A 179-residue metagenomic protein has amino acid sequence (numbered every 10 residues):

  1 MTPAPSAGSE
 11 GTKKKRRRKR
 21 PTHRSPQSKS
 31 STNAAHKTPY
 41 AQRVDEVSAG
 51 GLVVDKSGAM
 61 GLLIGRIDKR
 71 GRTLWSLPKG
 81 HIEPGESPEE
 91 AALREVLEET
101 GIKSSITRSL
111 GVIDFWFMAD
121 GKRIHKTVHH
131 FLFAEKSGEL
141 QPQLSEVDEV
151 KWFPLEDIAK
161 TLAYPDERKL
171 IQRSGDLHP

Functional and structural regions predicted by a protein language model:
M1-R17, L97: Primarily low-complexity, compositionally biased regions used by nucleic-acid-associated proteins for macromolecular
E10-L77: N-terminal strand-loop-strand
R17-K19, H23, E99, K103 (+1 more regions): Short amphipathic alpha-helical "recognition" segments used for binding
R20-R24, S28, R70, E83 (+3 more regions): General helical structural elements
S25, T32-A34, K160-P179: Charged phosphate-binding loop/patch that engages nucleotide di/tri-phosphates or the phosphate backbone of nucleic
A41, G71, H81, I124 (+2 more regions): Residue-level signature of transmembrane alpha-helix interfaces in integral membrane proteins
I82-R108, I113-K169: Unchanged
